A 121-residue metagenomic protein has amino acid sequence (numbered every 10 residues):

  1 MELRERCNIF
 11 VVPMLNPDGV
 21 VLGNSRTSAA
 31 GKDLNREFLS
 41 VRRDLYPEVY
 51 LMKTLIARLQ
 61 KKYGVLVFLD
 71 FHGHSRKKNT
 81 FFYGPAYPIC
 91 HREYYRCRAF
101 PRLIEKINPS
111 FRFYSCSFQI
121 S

Functional and structural regions predicted by a protein language model:
M1-S121: Structured catalytic-domain cores with a bias toward divalent-metal coordination
